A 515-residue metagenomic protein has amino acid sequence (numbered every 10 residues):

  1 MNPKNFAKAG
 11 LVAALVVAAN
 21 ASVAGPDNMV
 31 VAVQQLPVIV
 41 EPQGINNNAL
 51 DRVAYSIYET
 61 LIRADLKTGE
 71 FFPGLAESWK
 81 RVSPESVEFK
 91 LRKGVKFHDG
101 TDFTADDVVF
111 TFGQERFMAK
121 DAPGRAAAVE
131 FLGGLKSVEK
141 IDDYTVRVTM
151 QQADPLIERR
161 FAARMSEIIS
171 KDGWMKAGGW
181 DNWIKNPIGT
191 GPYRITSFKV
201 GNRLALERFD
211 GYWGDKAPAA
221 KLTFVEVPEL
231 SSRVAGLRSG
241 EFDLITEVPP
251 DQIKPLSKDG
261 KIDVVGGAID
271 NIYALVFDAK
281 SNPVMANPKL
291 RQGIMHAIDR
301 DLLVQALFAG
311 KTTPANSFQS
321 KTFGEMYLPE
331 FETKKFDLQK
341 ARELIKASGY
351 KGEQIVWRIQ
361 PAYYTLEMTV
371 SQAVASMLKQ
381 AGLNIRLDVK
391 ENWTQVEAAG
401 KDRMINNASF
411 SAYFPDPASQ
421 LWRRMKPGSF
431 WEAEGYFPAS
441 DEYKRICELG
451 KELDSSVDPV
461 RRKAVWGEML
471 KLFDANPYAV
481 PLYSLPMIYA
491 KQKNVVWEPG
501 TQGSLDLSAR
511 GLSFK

Functional and structural regions predicted by a protein language model:
V23, K80, A127-G173: Surface-exposed binding/hinge segments that line and control ligand-binding clefts or catalytic entry sites
A32-S83, G113, N186-P192: N-terminal lobe/hinge region of extracytoplasmic solute-binding protein
Q35-R52, L75, T101, L156-E167 (+6 more regions): A structural "hinge/loop" feature
D65, E70, A162-A217, K221 (+3 more regions): Gly/Pro-rich hinge or "lid" segments in bacterial periplasmic/extracellular proteins
E77-D121, R147-T149, R233-G236, V284-A286: Aromatic- and charge-enriched surface segment that lines or borders ligand/interaction sites
D181, F209-P255, N384: Ligand-site clamp/hinge motif
K199, Y273, A297-M326, T365-A375 (+1 more regions): Detector for C-terminal structural segments
S281, T313-A347, Y363-M368: Structural transition elements
